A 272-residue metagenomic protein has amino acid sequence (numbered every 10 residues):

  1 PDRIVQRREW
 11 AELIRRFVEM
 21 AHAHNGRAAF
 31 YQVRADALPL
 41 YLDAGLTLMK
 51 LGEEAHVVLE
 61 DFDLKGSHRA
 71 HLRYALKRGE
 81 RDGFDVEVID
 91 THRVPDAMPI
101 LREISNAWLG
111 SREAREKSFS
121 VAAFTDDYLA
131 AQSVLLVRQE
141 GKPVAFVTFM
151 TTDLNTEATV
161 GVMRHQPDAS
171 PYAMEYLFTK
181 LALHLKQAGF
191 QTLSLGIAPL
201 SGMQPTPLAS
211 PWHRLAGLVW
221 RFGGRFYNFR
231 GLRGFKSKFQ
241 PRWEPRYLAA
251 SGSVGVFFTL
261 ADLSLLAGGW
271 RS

Functional and structural regions predicted by a protein language model:
P1-R34, L40-D43: Membrane-proximal soluble helical/coiled-coil segments that couple transmembrane anchors to catalytic or regulatory
N25-M49, E60-Y74, R81-W212, F222-S272: A conserved beta-strand-loop-helix scaffold within acyl/acetyltransferase catalytic domains
G217-R221: Short beta-alpha connecting loops at secondary-structure transitions that line or flank enzyme active sites
